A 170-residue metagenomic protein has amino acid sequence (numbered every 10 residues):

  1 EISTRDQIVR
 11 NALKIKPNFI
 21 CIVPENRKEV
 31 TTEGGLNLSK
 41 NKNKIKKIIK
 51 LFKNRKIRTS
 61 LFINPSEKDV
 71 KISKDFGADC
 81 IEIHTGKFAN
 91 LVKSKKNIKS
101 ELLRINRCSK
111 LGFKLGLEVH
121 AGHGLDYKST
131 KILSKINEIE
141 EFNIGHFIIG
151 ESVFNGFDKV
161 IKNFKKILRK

Functional and structural regions predicted by a protein language model:
E1-I2, L38-S60, N97-A121, F164-K170: Alpha-helix-loop-beta-strand connector modules within alpha/beta enzyme cores
E1-N41: Glycine/small-residue-rich loop that forms an oxyanion/phosphate-binding "nest" at active or ligand-binding sites
I2, I20-I22, T59-L61, I81-I83 (+2 more regions): Hydrophobic faces of well-ordered beta-strands that scaffold small-molecule active sites in alpha/beta enzyme cores
R5-K14, P65-F76, A121, L125-I139: Catalytic cores of alpha/beta
I15-I20, N54, K74-I81, K135-I144: Glycine-enriched alpha-helix->loop->beta-strand junction motifs that scaffold or abut catalytic
I22-E29, C80-V92, E138-F157: Glycine-rich phosphate-binding active-site loops on the catalytic face of alpha/beta enzymes
T32-G34, K93-I98, G150-K170: C-terminal helical cap(s) of enzyme catalytic domains, especially alpha/beta-barrels
R58-L111: Histidine/lysine/aspartate-rich catalytic loop segments that bind and position anionic ligands
